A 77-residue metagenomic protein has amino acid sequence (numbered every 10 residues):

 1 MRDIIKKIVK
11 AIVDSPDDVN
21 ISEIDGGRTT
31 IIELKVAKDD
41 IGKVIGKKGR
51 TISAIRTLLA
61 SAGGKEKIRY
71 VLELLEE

Functional and structural regions predicted by a protein language model:
M1-K43, T51-E77: RNA-contacting regions in translation and RNA-metabolism proteins, encompassing KH/S1 modules where present
